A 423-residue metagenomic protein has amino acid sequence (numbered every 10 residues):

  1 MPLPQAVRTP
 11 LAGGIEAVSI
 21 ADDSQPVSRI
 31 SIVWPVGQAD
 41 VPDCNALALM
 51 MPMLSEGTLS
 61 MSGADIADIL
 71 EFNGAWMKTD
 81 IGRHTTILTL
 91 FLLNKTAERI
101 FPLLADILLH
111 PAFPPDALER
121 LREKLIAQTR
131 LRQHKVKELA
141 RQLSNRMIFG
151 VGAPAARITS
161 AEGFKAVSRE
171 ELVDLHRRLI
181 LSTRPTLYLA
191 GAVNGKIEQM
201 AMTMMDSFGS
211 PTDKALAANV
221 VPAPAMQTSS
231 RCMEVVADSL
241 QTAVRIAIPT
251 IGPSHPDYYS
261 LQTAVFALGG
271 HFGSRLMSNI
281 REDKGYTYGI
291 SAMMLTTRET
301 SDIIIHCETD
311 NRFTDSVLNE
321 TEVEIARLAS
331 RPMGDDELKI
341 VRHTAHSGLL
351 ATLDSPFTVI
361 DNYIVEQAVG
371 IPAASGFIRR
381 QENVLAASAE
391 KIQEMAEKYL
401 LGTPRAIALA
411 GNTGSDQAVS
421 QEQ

Functional and structural regions predicted by a protein language model:
M1-D68, T89, P102, V173-N279 (+2 more regions): His/Glu-rich zincin catalytic helix
P10, D65-L216, G252, E282-Q423: Charge-rich, well-structured scaffold segments of protease-associated domains
